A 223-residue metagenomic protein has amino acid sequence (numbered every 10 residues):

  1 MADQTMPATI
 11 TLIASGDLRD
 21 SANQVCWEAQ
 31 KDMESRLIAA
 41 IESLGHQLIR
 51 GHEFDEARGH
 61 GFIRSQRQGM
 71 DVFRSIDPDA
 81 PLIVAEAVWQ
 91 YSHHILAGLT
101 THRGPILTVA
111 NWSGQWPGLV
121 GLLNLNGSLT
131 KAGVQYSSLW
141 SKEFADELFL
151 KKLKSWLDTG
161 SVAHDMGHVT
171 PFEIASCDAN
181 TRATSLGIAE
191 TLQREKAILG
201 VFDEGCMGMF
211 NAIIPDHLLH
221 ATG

Functional and structural regions predicted by a protein language model:
M1-G223: An N-terminal assembly and electron-transfer interface module characteristic of large anaerobic redox and radical
